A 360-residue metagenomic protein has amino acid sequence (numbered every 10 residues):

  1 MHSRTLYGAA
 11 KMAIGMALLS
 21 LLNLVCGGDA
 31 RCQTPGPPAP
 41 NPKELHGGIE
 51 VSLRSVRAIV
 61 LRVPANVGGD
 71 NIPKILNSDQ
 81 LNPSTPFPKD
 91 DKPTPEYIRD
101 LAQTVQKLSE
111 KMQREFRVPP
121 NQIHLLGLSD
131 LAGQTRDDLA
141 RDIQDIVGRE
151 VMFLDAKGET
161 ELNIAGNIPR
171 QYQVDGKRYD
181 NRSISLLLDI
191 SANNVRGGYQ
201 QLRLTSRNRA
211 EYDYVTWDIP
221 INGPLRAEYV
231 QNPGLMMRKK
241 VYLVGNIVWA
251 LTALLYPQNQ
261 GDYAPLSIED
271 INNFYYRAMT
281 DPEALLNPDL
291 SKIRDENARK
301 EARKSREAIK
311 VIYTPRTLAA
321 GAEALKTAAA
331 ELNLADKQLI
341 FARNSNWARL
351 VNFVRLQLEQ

Functional and structural regions predicted by a protein language model:
M1-A9: N-terminal secretory signal peptides that target proteins for export/translocation
A13-L24: Bacterial N-terminal signal peptides
G27-C32: Boundary at the C-terminal end of the N-terminal hydrophobic targeting segment
T34-H46, R54-R57, L61-D130, D145-E150: N-terminal glycine/serine-rich phosphate-binding loop of ATP-dependent small-molecule kinases, especially carbohydrate
A39-N71, Q171-S206, N246: Gly/Thr-rich phosphate-binding beta-strand-loop-beta motif of the actin/hexokinase/Hsp70
P88-Q106, E110, F116, G133-T135 (+4 more regions): Helical "lid/coupling" subdomains associated with nucleotide-phosphate turnover
N121-H124, S185, K239: Conserved acidic residues
L125-L131, I190-N193, L243-V248: Glycine-rich beta-strand-to-loop/alpha-helix junction loops that act as flexible
